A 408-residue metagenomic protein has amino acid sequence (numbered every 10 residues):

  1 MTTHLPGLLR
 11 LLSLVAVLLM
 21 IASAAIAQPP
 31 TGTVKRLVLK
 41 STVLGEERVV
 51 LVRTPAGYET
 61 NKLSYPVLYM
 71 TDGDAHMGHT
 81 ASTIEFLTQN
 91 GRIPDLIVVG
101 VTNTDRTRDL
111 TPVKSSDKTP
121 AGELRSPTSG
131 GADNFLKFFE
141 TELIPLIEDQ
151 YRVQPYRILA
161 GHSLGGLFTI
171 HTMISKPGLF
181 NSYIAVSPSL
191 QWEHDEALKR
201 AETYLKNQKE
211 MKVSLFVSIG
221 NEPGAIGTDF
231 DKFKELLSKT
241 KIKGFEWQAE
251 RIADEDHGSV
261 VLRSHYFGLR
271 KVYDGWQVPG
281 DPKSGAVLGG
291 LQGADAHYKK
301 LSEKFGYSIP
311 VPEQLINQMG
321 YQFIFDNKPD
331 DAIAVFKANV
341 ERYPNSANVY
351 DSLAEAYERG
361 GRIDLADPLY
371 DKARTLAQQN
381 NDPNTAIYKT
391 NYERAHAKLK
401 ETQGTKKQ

Functional and structural regions predicted by a protein language model:
T2-L14: Bacterial N-terminal signal peptides that target proteins for export
H4-L5, S23, V99: Serine/threonine-rich, low-complexity intrinsically disordered segments
L11-S23: Bacterial N-terminal signal peptides
Q28-G360, L369-R374, Q378-G404: Non-catalytic cap/lid and distal C-terminal segments of serine-dependent acyl enzymes
K406-Q408: Mature soluble domains of exported/periplasmic/lumenal proteins and thiol-rich metal-chelating peptides
